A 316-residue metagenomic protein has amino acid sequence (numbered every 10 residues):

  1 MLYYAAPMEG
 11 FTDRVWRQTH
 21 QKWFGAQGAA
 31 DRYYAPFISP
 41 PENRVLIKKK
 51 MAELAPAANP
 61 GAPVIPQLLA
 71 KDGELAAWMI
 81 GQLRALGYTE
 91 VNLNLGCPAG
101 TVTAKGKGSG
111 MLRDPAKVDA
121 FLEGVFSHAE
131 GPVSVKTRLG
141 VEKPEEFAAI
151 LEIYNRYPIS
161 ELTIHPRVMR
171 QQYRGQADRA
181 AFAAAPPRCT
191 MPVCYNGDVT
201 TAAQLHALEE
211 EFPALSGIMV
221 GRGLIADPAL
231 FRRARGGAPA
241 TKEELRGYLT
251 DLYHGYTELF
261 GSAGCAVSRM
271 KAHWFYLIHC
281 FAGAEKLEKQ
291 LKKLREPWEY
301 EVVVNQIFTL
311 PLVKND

Functional and structural regions predicted by a protein language model:
M1-L2, P41-P63, C97, V102-K105 (+2 more regions): N-terminal small/glycine-rich loop or linker at the start of catalytic domains across soluble metabolic enzymes
Y3, E9, V15, A120 (+5 more regions): Alpha/beta catalytic cores of nucleotide-metabolism and tRNA/nucleoside-modifying enzymes
Y3-A6, Y33-A35, V64-L68, V91-L93 (+4 more regions): Hydrophobic faces of well-ordered beta-strands that scaffold small-molecule active sites in alpha/beta enzyme cores
M8-G10, I38-P40, L69-K71, G96-P98 (+4 more regions): Active-site beta-loop-alpha junctions enriched in small/polar residues
M8-Q82: Glycine-rich, positively charged N-terminal anion/phosphate-binding segment
K22-Q27, W78-V91, L95-K105, A116-M191 (+1 more regions): Alpha/beta enzyme core
G106-L112, Q171, R235-G236: Short glycine-enriched, charge-decorated loop/helix-capping segments at active-site entrances that position
M111-P115, G175, P239-K242: Flexible, glycine- and charge-enriched loops at secondary-structure boundaries
